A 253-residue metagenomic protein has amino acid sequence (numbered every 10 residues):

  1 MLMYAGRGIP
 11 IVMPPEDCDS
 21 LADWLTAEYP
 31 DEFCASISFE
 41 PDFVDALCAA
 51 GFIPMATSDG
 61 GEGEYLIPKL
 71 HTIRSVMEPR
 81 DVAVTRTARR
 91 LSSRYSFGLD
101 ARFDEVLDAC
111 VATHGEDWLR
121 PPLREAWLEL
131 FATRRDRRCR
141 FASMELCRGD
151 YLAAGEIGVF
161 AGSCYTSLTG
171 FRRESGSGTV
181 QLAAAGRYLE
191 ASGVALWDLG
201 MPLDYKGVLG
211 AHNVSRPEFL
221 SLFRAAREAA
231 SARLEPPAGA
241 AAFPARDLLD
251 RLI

Functional and structural regions predicted by a protein language model:
M1-I253: N-acyltransferase acceptor-side catalytic subdomain
